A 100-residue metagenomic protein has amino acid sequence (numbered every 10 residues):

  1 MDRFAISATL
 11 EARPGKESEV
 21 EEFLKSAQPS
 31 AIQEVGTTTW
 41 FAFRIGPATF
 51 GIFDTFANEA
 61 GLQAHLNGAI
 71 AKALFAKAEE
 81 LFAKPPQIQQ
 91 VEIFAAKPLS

Functional and structural regions predicted by a protein language model:
M1-F4, E11, T39-A48, A76-S100: Glycine-rich beta-strand-turn "strand-cap" elements at beta-sheet edges
T9-E11, F53-T55: Short hydrophobic/aromatic beta-strand micro-patches that form the beta-sheet surface supporting nucleotide- or nucleic
L10-E21: Short, surface-exposed ligand-recognition loops at beta-strand->loop->(often short) alpha-helix junctions that present
R13-G15, I45, A57-E59: Short coil/turn motifs at secondary-structure junctions
E17-E19, G61, K97-S100: Intrinsically disordered, low-complexity acidic/polar segments
S26-T39, T55-Q89: An amphipathic, aromatic/His-enriched active-site/gating alpha helix that lines ligand/cofactor pockets
